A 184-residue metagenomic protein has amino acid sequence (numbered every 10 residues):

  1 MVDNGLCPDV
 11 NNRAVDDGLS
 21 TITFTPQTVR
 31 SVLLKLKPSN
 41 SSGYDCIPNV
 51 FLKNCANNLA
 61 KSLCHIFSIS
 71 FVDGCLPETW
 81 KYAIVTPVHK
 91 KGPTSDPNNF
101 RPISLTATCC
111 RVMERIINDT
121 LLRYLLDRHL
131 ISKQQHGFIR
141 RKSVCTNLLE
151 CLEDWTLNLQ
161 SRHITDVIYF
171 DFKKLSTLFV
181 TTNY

Functional and structural regions predicted by a protein language model:
M1-N98, S104, V112, R128: Surface-exposed loop/turn segments and immediately adjacent short secondary-structure elements within folded domains
N12-A14, L130-I139: Short linear capping/connector segments at secondary-structure termini
P26-L33, S62-S70, I116-Y124, N147-L159: Inter-domain linker/hinge segments that demarcate the starts of reverse transcriptase and RNase H-type modules
S39-I47, D96-N99, S104-L105, T146-Y184: Conserved catalytic palm subdomain of right-hand nucleotidyl-transferase polymerases, strongest for RNA-directed enzymes
I47-C55, Q135-K142, Y169-L175: Conserved short loop/turn motifs at secondary-structure junctions
H89, C109, L121, K142 (+1 more regions): Residues that form ligand- and interface-recognition hot spots within folded domains
I117-Q135, Q160, T165: Active-site palm subdomain of RNA-directed nucleic acid polymerases
